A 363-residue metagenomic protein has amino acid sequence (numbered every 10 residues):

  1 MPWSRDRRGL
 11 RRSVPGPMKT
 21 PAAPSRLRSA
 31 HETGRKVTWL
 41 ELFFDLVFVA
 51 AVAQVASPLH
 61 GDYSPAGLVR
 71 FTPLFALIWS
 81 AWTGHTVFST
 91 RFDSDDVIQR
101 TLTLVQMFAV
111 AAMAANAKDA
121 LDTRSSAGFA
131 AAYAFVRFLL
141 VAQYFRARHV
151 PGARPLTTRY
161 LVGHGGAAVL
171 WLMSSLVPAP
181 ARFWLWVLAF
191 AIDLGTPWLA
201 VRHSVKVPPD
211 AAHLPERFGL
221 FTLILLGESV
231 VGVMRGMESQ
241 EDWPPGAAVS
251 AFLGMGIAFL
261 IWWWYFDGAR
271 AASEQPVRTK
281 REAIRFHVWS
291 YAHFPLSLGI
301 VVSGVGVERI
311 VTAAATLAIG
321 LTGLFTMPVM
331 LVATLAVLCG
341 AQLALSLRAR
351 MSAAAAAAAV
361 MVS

Functional and structural regions predicted by a protein language model:
P15-T38, L42, V47-A53, D62 (+6 more regions): Predominantly late transmembrane helices and immediately cytosolic-facing juxtamembrane segments
A181-L185, F325-L335: Loop-to-transmembrane alpha-helix initiation sites
T312-P328: Low-complexity, glycine/alanine/valine/leucine- and proline-rich hydrophobic stretches
A314-A315, T334-L335, A359: Central hydrophobic cores of alpha-helical transmembrane segments in multi-pass integral membrane proteins
S346-S363: Terminal cytosolic tails of multi-pass membrane transporters, especially the segment immediately following the final
